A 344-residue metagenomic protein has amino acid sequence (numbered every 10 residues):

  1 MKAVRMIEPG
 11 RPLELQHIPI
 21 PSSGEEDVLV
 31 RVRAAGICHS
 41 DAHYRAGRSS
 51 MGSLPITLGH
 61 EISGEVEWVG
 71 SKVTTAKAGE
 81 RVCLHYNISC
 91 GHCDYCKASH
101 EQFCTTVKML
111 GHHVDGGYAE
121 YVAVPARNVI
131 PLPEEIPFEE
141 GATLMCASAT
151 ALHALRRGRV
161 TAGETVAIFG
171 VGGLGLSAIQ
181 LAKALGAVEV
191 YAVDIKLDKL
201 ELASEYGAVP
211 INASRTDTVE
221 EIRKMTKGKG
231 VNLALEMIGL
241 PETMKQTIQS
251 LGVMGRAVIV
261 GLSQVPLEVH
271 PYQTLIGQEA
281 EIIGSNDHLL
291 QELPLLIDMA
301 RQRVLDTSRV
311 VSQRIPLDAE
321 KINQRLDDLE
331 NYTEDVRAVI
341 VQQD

Functional and structural regions predicted by a protein language model:
P21-A35, R48-D94, N128, P133-E139: Glycine-rich beta-strand-centered segment in the early N-terminal region that forms part of a ligand/cofactor-binding
E61, A78-R81, Y95, Y121 (+3 more regions): Residue-level marker of beta-strand positions
C90-F169: NAD(P)H dinucleotide-binding glycine-rich loop of Rossmann-like/cofactor-binding domains, especially the beta1-alpha1
E134-T216, E220: Mid-domain Rossmann-like dinucleotide-binding core that forms the NAD(H)/NADP(H) cofactor-binding site
G158, E201, Y206-E281, K321-N323: Glycine-rich cofactor phosphate-binding loops and adjacent beta1-alpha1 units of small-molecule cofactor enzyme domains
K245-Q249, L290-D344: C-terminal hydrophobic helical "lid"/dimerization subdomain of Rossmann-like NAD(P)H-dependent oxidoreductases
R256-V258, H270-V310: Rossmann-fold dehydrogenase core element
